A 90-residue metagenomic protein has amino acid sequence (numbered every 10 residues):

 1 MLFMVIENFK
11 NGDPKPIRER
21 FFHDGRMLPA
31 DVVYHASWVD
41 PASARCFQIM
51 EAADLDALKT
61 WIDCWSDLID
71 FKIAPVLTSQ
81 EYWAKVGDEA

Functional and structural regions predicted by a protein language model:
M1-R45, A53-A57, L77-A90: Short S/T/G/P-rich N-terminal loop/turn motif that feeds into the first structured element of a domain
D13-P14, D67-I69: A short local loop/turn or secondary-structure capping micro-motif enriched for an aromatic residue
I49: Small, basic N-terminal interaction modules of short regulatory proteins
L58-W65: Short, electropositive alpha-helical surface patch
L68-S79: Conserved short beta-strand edge segments in small beta-sheet-based binding/regulatory domains
